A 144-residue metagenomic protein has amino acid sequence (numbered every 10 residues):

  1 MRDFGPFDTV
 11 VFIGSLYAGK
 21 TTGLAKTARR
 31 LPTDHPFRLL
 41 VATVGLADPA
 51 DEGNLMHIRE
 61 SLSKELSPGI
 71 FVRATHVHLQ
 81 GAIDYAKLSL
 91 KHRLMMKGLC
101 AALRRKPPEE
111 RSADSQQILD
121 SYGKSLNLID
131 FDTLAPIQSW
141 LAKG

Functional and structural regions predicted by a protein language model:
M1: Short acidic loop-to-helix transition motifs that present clustered carboxylates
F4-G5: A short, aliphatic-rich alpha-helical micro-motif
D8-V11, R38: Structural motif
S15-L16: Short glycine-/small-residue-rich Rossmann-like dinucleotide-binding loops
G19-G144: FMN-binding flavodoxin-like domain, especially the glycine-rich phosphate-binding loop
